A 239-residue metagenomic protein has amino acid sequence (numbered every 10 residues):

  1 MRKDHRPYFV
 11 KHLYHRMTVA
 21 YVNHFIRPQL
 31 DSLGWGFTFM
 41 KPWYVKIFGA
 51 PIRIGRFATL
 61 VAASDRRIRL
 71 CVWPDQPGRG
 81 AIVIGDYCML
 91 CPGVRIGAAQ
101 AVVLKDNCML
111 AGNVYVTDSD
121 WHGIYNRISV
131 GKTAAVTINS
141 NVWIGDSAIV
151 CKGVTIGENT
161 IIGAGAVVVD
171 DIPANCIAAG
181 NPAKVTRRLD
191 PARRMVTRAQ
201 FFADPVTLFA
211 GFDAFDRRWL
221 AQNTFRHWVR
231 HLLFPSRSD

Functional and structural regions predicted by a protein language model:
M1-T117, N139-S140, A174, A183 (+1 more regions): Domain-scale signature associated with acetyltransferase and cell-envelope carbohydrate enzymes
P77, I128-I138: Glycine-rich NAD(P)-binding loop of Rossmann-like domains
R95-A99, S147-I161, A166-V169: Beta-rich strand-turn-strand
D120-W121, N126-I128, R188-L189: Conserved catalytic-core motifs of eukaryotic protein kinase domains, centered on the activation segment
A135-V136, G153-V154, N175: A short, glycine- and basic residue-enriched loop/turn that sits immediately adjacent to a domain's principal
D170, R187: Short helix N-cap motif at coil->helix boundaries in the Bergerat
